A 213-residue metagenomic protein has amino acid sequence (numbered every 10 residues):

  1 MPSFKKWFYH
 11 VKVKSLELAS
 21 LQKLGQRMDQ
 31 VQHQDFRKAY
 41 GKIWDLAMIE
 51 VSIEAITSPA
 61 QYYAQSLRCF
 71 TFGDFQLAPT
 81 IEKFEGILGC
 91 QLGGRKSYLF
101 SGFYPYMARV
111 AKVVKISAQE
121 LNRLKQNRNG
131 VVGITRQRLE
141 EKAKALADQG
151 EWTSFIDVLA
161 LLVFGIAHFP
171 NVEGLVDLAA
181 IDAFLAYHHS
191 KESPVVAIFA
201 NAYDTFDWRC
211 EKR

Functional and structural regions predicted by a protein language model:
M1-Y203: N-terminal leader regions that mediate targeting or early regulatory function
E211-R213: Short, intrinsically disordered, charge-balanced linker/junction segments flanking boundaries in proteins
